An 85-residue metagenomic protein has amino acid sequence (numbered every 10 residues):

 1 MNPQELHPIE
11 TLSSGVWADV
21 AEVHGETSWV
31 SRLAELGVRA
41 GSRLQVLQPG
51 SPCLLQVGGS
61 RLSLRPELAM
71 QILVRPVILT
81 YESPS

Functional and structural regions predicted by a protein language model:
M1-P3, L12-S14, V74, T80: Extended, low-hydrophobicity, polar/charged segments
E5, S28-R32: Short alpha-helix capping/helix-loop boundary micro-motifs
I9, L33-G37: Short, surface-exposed secondary-structure edge patches
H24-E26, P49-C53, L68: Short, charged beta-turn/beta-strand-edge "cap" motif at the junction between a beta-strand and an adjacent loop
C53-S85: C-terminal structural segments of small proteins and small subunits
